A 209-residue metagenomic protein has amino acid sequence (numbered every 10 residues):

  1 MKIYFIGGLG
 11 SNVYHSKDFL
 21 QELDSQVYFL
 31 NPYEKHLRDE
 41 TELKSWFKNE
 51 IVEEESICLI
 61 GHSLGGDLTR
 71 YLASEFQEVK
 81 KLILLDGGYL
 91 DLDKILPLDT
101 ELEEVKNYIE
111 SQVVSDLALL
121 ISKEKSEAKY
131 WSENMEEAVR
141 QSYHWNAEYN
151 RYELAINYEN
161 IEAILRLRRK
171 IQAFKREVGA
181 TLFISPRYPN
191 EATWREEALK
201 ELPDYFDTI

Functional and structural regions predicted by a protein language model:
M1-L37: Conserved HGGG/HGGXW glycine-rich cap/lid loop of the alpha/beta-hydrolase fold
D18, Y71-E75: Active-site signature of alpha/beta-hydrolase-fold catalytic machinery across serine- and Asp/Cys-nucleophile hydrolases
T41-I57: Conserved acidic catalytic loop of the alpha/beta-hydrolase fold
L59-G61, L85: Short beta-strand immediately N-terminal to the catalytic nucleophile in serine-hydrolase-like folds
G61-G65, T69: Gly/Ala-rich beta-loop-alpha elbow adjacent to hydrolase catalytic centers
L82-S115: Flexible "cap/lid" loop of the alpha/beta hydrolase fold
V114-A163: Conserved alpha/beta-hydrolase catalytic His-Asp/Glu region
N146-F206: Conserved serine/cysteine hydrolase catalytic core
